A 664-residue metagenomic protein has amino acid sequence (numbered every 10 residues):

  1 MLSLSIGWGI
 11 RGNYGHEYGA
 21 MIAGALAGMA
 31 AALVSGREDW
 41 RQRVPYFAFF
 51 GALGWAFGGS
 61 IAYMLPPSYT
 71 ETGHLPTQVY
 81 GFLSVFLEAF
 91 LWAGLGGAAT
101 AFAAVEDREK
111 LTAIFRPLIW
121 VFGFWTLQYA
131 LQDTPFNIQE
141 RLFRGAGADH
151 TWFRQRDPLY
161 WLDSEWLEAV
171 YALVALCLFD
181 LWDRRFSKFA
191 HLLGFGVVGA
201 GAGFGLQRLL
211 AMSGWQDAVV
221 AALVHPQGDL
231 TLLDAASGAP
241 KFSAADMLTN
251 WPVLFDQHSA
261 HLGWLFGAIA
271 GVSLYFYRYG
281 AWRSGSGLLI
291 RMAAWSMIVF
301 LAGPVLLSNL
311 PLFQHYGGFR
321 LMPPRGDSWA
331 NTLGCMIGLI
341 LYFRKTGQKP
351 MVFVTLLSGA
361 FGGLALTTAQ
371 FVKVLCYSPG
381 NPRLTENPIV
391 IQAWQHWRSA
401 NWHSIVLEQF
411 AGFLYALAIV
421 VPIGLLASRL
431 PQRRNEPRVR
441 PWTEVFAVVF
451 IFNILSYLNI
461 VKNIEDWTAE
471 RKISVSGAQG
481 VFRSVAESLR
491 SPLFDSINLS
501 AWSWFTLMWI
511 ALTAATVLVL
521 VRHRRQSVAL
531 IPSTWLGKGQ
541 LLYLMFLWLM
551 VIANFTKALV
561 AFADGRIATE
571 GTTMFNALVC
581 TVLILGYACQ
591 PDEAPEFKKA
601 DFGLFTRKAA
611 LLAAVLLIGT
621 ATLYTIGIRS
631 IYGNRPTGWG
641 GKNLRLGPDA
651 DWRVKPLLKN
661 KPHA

Functional and structural regions predicted by a protein language model:
M1, R41-G54, E106-L127, D183-A202 (+7 more regions): Cytoplasm-facing juxtamembrane segments at the starts of transmembrane helices in multi-pass membrane proteins
M1-L65, V79-F82, F86-L118, F122-F136 (+3 more regions): N-terminal signal-anchor module of multipass membrane proteins
I6-R11, S68, A130-Q139, L209-G214 (+6 more regions): Juxtamembrane "helix-exit" motif on the non-cytosolic side of transmembrane helices
I22-L33, L87-A103, E165-D180, V198-G203 (+5 more regions): Hydrophobic cores of alpha-helical transmembrane segments in multi-pass inner/ER membrane proteins, independent
P76-F90, A148-L167, P226-L262, G318-S328 (+2 more regions): Short aromatic-rich membrane-water interface segments that cap or initiate transmembrane helices in multi-pass membrane
K349-N463: Long, internal scaffold/assembly segments composed of regular secondary structure
S474-S484, Y632-A664: Membrane-interface segments at or immediately adjacent to transmembrane helices that form the boundary between
N498-S500, F505, L520-R645: Extended, charge-rich low-complexity regions and/or helical-solenoid scaffolds
